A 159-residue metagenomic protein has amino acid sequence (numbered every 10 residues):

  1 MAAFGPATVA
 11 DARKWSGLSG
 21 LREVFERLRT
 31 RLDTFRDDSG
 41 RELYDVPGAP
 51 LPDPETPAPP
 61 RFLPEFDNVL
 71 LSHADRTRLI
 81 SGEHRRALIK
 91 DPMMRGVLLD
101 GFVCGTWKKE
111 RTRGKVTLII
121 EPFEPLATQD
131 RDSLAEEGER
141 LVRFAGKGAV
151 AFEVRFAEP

Functional and structural regions predicted by a protein language model:
M1-P159: Long, charged, low-complexity, helical-prone intrinsically disordered regions
